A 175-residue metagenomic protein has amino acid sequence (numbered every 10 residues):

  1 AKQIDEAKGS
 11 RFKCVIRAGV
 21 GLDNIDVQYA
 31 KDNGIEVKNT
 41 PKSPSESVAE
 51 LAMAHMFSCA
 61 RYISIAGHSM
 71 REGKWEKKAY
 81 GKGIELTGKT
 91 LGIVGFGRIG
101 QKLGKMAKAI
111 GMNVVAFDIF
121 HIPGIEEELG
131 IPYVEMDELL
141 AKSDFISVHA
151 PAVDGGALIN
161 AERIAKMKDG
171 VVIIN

Functional and structural regions predicted by a protein language model:
A1-K38, N160: An N-terminal-biased, well-structured beta-alpha scaffold segment characteristic of Rossmann-like dinucleotide-binding
Q3-E6, Q28-Y29, E85, I125 (+2 more regions): Well-formed, non-transmembrane alpha-helical positions, independent of function
F12, T87-T90, A161, G170: Phosphate-coordination loops involved in phosphoryl transfer and adenosine-cofactor binding
N33, P41-T90, K105, A109: Phosphate-binding beta-alpha-beta segment of Rossmann-like dinucleotide-binding domains, i.e., the NAD(P)
F96-G97: Glycine-rich Rossmann-fold phosphate-binding loop(s) that bind the pyrophosphate of adenine dinucleotide cofactors
G100-Q101: N-terminal Rossmann-fold NAD(P) dinucleotide-binding loop
V115: Conserved beta-strand positions in the Rossmann-like core of class I SAM-dependent methyltransferases
I119-N175: Rossmann-like adenosine-cofactor binding region
